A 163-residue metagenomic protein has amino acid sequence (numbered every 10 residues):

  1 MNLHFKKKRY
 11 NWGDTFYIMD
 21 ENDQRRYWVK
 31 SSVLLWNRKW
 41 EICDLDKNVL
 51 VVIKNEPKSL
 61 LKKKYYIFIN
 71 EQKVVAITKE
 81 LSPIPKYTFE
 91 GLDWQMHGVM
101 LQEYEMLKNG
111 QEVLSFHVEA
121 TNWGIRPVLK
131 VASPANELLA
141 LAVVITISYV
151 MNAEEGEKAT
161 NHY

Functional and structural regions predicted by a protein language model:
M1-Y163: Intrinsically disordered, low-complexity proline/glycine-rich segments
